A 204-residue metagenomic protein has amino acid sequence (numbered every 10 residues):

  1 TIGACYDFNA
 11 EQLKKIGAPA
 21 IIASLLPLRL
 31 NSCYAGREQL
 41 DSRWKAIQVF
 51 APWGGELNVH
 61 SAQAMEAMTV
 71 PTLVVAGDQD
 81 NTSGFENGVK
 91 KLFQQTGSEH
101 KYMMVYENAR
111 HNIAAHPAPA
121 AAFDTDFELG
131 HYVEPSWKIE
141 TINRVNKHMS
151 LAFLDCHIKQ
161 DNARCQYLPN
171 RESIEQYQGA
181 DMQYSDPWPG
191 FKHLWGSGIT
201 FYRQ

Functional and structural regions predicted by a protein language model:
T1-F8, K101-F123: Short, solvent-exposed beta-strand-terminating loops
T1-V59, A67: Primarily recognizes the serine-hydrolase "nucleophile elbow" in alpha/beta-hydrolase and SGNH/GDSL folds
Q48-A51, V75, Y106-E107: Alpha/beta-hydrolase-fold catalytic nucleophile elbow
W53-G54, D78-N81, N108-R110: Acidic beta-to-alpha connecting loop that harbors the catalytic carboxylate
L57-V59, N81-G88, A114: Conserved alpha/beta-hydrolase "acid-adjacent" motif
M68, V74-A76: Short beta-strand/loop motif that positions the catalytic acidic residue of the alpha/beta-hydrolase fold
V89-H100: Conserved loop-alpha-helix segment in the C-terminal half of the alpha/beta-hydrolase fold that carries the catalytic
E99, R110, P117-Q204: Alpha/beta-hydrolase-fold serine-hydrolase catalytic core, especially in secreted/extracellular enzymes
